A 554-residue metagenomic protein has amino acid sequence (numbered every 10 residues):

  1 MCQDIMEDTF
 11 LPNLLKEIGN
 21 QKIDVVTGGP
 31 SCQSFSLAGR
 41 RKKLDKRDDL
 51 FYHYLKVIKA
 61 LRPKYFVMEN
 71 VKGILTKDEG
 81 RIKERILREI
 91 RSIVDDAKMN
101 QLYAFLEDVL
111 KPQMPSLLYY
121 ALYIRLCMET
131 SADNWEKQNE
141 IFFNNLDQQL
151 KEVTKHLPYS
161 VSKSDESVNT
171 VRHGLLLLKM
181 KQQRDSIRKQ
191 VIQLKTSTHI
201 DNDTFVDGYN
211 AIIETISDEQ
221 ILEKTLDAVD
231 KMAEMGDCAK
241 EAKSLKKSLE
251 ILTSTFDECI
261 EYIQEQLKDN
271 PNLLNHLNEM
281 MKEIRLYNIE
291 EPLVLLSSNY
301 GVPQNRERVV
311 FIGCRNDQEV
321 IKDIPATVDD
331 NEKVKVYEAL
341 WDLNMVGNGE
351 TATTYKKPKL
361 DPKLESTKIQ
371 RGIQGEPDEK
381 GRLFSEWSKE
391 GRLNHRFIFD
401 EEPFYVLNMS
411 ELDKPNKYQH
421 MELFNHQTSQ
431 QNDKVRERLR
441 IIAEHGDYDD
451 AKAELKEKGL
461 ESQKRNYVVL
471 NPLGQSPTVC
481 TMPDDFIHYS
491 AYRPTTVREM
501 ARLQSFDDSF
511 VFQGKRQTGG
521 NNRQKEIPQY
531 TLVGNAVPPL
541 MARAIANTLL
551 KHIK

Functional and structural regions predicted by a protein language model:
M1-K64, M68-R88, D96-I263, I284 (+1 more regions): Core alpha/beta nucleotide-donor-binding catalytic domains of modification enzymes
G19-N20, V302-N305, L470-L473: Extracellular/periplasmic catalytic domains that process cell-envelope and extracellular macromolecules
K179-M280, E390-Q463: Long, low-complexity, polar/charged, intrinsically disordered or flexibly structured peripheral segments
L274-S298: Conserved short secondary-structure elements within globular domains
E291, N305-V309, V336, Q475: Residues that flank catalytic or metal-binding motifs in active/ligand-binding sites
L295-G301, N466-Y467: Short, solvent-exposed loop/turn elements at beta->coil junctions and helix N-caps that rim active or binding pockets
P303-I321: Conserved beta strand-loop-helix elements of the APE1-like EEP
I321-D323, Y337-E338, L343-K554: C-terminal target-recognition/interaction regions appended to catalytic cores
